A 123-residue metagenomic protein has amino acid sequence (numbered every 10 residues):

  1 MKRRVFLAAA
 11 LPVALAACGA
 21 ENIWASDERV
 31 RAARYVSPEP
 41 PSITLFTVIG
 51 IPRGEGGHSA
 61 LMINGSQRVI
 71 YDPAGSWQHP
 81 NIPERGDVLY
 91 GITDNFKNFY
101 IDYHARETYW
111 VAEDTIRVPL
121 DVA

Functional and structural regions predicted by a protein language model:
R3-L7: N-terminal export leaders
A8-A9, Y109: Intrinsically disordered, low-complexity segments enriched in polar/charged small residues
A16-A17: C-terminal motif of bacterial Sec signal peptides marking the signal peptidase cleavage site
N22-V30, Y35-E113: Glycine-rich catalytic cores of cysteine/serine-nucleophile enzymes that process amide/ester linkages in cell-envelope
T115-A123: Short, intrinsically disordered, charge-balanced linker/junction segments flanking boundaries in proteins
